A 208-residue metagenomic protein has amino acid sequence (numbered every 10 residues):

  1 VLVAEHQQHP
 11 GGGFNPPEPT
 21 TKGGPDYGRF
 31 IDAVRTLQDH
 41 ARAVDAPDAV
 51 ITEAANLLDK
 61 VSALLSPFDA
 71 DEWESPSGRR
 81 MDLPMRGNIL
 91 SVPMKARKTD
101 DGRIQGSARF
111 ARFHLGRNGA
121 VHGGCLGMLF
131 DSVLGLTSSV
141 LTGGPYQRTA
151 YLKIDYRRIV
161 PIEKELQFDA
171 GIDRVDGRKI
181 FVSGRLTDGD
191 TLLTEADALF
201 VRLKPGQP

Functional and structural regions predicted by a protein language model:
V1-I162, V175-P208: Terminal targeting signals and extreme-terminal segments of soluble enzymes
